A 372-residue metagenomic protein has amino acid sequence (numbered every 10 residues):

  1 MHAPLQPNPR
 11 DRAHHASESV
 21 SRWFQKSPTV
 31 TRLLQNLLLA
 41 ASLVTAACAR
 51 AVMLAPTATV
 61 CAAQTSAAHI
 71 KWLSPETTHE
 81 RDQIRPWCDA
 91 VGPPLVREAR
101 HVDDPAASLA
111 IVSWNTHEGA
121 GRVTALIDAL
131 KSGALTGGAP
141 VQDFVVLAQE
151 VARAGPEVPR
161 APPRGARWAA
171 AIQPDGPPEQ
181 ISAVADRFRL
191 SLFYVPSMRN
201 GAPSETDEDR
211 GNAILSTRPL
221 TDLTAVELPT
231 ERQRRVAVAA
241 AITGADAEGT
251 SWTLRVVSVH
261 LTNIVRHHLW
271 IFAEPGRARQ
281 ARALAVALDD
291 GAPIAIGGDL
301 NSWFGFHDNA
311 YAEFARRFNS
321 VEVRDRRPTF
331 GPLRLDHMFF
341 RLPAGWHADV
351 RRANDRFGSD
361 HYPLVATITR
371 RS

Functional and structural regions predicted by a protein language model:
N36-A46: Bacterial N-terminal signal peptides
C48-F188, Y194-T206, A281, R371-S372: N-terminal, active-site-proximal structural segment of metallo-dependent hydrolase catalytic domains
R50-R97, A225, V286-A295, L300-S372: Metal-dependent phosphoester-hydrolase catalytic domains
A99-I111, E208, T217-D222, R234-T262 (+1 more regions): Beta-strand-turn-beta hairpins that frame and shape the catalytic cleft of phosphate-ester-processing enzymes
W114-T116, E150-V151, L261, G298-L300 (+1 more regions): Active-site metal-binding loops of divalent metal-dependent hydrolases
G119-G121, R153-G155, G201-P203, I264-H267 (+2 more regions): Active-site environment of divalent metal-dependent phosphoester hydrolases
A239-V259, A273-A310: His/acidic metal-ligating clusters that form di-metal
